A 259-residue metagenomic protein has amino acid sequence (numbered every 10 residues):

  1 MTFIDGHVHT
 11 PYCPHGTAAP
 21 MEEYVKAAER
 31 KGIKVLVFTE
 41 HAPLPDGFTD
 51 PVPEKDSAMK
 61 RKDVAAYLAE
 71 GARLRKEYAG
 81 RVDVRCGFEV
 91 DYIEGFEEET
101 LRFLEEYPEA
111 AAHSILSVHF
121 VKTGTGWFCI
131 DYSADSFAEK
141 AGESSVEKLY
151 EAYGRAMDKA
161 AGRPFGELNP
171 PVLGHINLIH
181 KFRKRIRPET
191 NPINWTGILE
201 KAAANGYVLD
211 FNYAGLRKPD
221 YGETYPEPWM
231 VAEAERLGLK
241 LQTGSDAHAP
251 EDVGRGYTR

Functional and structural regions predicted by a protein language model:
M1-E94, E98-R102, E106, F182-R183 (+5 more regions): An N-terminally biased module of ancient metal coordination in phosphate/nucleic-acid-related enzymes
A27-A28, A160, A202, A234: Generic structural signal for hydrophobic
L36-F38, S114, L173, L209: Hydrophobic residues within beta-strands of alpha/beta enzymes
G47-F48, T125-G126, D220-Y221, V253: Short glycine-/acidic-enriched loop or helix-start segments at secondary-structure transitions that form or flank
D50-E54, T224-P228, G256-R259: Short low-complexity, flexible loop/linker segments enriched in glycine and/or proline with clustered acidic
S57, R61-A204: Extended substrate/RNA-proximal surfaces in nucleic-acid metabolism proteins
T190, W195-G254: Active-site-adjacent C-terminal substructures of enzyme catalytic domains
